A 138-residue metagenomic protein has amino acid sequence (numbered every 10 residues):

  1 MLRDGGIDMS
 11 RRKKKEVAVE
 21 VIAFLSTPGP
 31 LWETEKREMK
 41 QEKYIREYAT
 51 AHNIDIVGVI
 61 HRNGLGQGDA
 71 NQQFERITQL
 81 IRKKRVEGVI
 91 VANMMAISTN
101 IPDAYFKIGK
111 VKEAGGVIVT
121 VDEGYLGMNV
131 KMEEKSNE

Functional and structural regions predicted by a protein language model:
M1-E138: Short, structured surface patches at the beginning of a domain
